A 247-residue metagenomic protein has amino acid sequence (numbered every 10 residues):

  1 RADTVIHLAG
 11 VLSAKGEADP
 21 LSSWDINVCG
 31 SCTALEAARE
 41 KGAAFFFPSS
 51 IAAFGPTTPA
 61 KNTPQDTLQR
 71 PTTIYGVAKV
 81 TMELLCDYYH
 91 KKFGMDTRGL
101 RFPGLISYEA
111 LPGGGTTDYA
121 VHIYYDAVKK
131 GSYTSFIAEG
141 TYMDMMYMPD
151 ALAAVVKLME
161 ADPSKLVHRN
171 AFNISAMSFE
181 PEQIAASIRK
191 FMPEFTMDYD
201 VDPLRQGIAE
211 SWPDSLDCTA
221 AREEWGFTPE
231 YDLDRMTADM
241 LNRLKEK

Functional and structural regions predicted by a protein language model:
R1-I26: NAD(P)H-binding glycine-rich loop region in Rossmannoid oxidoreductase-like domains and their noncatalytic homologs
H7, C29-I74: Conserved Rossmann-fold NAD(P)-dependent oxidoreductase catalytic core, especially the SDR/UDP-sugar
K15-S22, P56-K61, L111: Conserved catalytic-core motifs of eukaryotic protein kinase domains, centered on the activation segment
G16-E17, R101-P112, H122-M146, D150: A conserved pocket-lining segment of Rossmann-fold NAD(P)-dependent short-chain dehydrogenase/reductase
V28-A34, A78-C86: Conserved catalytic Lys-bearing alpha helix of Rossmann-like short-chain dehydrogenase/reductases
S50, L84-E109: Conserved beta-loop-beta element that borders a ligand/cofactor-binding pocket
T67, P71-A78, T116, A120 (+1 more regions): The catalytic Tyr-centered alpha-helix of NAD(P)H-dependent dehydrogenases
F136-A138, D144-K247: C-terminal substrate-binding subdomain of Rossmann-fold SDR/epimerase-dehydratase oxidoreductases
